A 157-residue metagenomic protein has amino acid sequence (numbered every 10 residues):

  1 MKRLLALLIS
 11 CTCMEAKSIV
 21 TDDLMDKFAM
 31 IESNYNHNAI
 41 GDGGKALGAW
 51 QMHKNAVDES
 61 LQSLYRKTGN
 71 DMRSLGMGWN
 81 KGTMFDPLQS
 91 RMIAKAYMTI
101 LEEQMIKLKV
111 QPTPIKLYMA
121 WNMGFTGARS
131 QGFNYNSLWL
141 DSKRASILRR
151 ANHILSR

Functional and structural regions predicted by a protein language model:
L4-T12: Sec-dependent N-terminal signal peptides
A16-A39, G43, Q51-R157: Non-catalytic cell-wall polysaccharide-engagement segments
G48: Glycine/small-residue-rich pyrophosphate-binding loop that anchors the diphosphate of NDP-sugar donors
